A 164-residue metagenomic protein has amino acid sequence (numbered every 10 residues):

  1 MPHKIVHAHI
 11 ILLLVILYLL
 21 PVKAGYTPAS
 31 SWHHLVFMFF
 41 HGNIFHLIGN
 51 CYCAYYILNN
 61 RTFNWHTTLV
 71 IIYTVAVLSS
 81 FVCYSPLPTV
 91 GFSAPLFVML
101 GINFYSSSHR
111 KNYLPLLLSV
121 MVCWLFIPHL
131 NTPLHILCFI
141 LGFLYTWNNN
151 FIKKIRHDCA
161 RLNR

Functional and structural regions predicted by a protein language model:
M1-R164: A detector for small-residue-rich transmembrane helices and their helix-helix packing motifs
